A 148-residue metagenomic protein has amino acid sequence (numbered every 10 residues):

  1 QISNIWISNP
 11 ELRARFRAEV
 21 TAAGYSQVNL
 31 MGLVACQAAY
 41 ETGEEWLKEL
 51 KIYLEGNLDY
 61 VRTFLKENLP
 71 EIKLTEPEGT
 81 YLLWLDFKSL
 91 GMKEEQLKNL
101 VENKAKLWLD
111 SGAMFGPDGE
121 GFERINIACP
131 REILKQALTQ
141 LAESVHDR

Functional and structural regions predicted by a protein language model:
Q1-R148: PLP-dependent class I/II
